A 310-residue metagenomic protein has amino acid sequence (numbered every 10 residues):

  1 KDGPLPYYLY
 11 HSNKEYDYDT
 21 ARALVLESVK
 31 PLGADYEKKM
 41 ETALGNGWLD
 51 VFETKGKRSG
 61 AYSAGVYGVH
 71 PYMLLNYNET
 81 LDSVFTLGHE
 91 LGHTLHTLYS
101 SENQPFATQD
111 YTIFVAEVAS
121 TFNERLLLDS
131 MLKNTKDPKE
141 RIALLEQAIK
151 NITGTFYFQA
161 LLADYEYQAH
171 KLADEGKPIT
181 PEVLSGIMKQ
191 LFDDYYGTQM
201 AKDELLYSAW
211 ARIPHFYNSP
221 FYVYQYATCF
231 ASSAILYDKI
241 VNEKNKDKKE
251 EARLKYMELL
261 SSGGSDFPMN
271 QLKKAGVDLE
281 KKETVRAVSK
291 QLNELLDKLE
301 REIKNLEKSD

Functional and structural regions predicted by a protein language model:
K1-Y72: Contiguous, non-catalytic segments that form substrate-binding/exosite surfaces or channel walls
D2-G3, G47, L87, L95 (+5 more regions): C-terminal, non-catalytic "cap/extension" segments appended to globular domains
G3-K14, A34, G68-L81, S100-Y111 (+3 more regions): Glycine- and acidic
D17, A21, V25, V84 (+4 more regions): Hydrophobic (often cysteine-bearing) scaffold residues that line and stabilize catalytic clefts of nucleotide/cofactor
E27, P31-K38, A64, H93 (+2 more regions): Conserved helix-loop functional segments at active or binding sites
E79-E90: Short alpha-helical catalytic segment bearing the HExxH-like zincin motif of zinc-dependent metalloproteases
F85-T86, T97-T121: Post-HEXXH active-site segment of zinc metalloproteases
Y111-K139, A148-K150, G154, C229: Post-HExxH zinc-binding segment in Zn-dependent metallohydrolases
